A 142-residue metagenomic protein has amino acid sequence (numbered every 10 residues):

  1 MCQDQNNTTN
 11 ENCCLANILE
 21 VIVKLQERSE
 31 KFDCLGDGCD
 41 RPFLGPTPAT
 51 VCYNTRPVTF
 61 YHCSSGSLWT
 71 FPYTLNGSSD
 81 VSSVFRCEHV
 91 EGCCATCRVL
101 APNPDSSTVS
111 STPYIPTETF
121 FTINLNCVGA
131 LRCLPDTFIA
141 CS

Functional and structural regions predicted by a protein language model:
M1-E91, R98-S142: Short glycine-rich, low-complexity segments
